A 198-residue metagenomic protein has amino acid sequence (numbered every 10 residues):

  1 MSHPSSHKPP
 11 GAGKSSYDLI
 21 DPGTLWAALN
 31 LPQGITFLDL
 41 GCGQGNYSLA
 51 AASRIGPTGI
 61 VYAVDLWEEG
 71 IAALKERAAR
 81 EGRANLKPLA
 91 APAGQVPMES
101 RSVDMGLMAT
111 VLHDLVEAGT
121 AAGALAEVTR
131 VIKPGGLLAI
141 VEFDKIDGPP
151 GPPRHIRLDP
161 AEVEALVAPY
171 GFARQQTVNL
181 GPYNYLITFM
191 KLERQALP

Functional and structural regions predicted by a protein language model:
S16-T36, A50: Conserved alpha-helix/loop element of class I SAM-dependent methyltransferases that forms part of the SAM/SAH-binding
L38, G43-V96: Class I SAM-dependent methyltransferase SAM/SAH-binding core
G94-G106: A short acidic, Gly/Pro-enriched loop at the edge of an enzyme's catalytic core that lines a small-molecule cofactor
D104-G119: A short SAM/SAH-binding and catalytic strip from SAM-dependent methyltransferases
A122-P134: A short glycine-rich, Lys/Arg-flanked "PGG" loop and its adjoining helix->strand segment in the class I
G135-E142: Conserved beta-strand signature within the Rossmann-like core of class I S-adenosyl-L-methionine
G151-R174: Conserved Class I S-adenosyl-L-methionine
Q176-P198: Core SAM-dependent methyltransferase catalytic element
